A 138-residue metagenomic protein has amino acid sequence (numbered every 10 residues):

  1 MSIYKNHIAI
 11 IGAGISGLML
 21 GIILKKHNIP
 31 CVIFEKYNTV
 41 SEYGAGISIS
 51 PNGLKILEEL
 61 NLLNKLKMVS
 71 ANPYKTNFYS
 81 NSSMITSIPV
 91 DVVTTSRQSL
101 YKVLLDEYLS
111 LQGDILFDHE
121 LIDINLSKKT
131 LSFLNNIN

Functional and structural regions predicted by a protein language model:
S2-I8, S50-N138: Conserved N-terminal helical subregion
I11, I23-A45: Glycine-rich FAD pyrophosphate-binding loop
G14: Glycine-rich NAD(P) Rossmann-fold beta1-alpha1 loop
G17-L18: N-terminal Rossmann-fold NAD(P) dinucleotide-binding loop
